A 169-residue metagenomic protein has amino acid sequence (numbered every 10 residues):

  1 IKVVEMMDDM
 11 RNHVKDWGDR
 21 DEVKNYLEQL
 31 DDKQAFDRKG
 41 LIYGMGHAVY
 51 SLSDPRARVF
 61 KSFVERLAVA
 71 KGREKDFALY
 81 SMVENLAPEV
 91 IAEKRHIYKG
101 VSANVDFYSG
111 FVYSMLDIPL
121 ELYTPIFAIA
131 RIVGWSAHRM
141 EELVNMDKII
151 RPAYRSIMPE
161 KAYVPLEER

Functional and structural regions predicted by a protein language model:
I1-R169: Non-transmembrane, aqueous-exposed alpha-helical and coiled segments at domain scale
